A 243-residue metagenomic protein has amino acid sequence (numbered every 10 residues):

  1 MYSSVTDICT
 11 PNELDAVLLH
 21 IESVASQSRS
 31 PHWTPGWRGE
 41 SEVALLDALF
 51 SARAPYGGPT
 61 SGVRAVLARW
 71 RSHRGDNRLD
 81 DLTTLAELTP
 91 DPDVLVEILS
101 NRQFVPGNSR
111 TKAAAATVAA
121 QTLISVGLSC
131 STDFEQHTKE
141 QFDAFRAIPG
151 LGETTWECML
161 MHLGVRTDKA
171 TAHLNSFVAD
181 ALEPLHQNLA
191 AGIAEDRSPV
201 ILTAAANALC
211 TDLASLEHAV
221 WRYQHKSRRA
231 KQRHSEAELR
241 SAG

Functional and structural regions predicted by a protein language model:
M1-G39, T111-Q121, L128-S129, Q136-G243: C-terminal accessory module of base-excision DNA glycosylases/AP lyases that mediates lesion recognition and DNA
M1-P106: Structure-specific DNA junction-binding interface
L46-S51, R64-R71, T117-I124, T203 (+1 more regions): Short, amphipathic alpha-helical segments that act as regulatory/interfacial helices in nucleotide-processing proteins
R53-G58, R71-G75, I124, T167 (+2 more regions): Short alpha-helix boundary/capping elements
S72-I148: Alpha-helical ds-nucleic-acid-binding substructure associated with the helix-hairpin-helix region of base-excision DNA
